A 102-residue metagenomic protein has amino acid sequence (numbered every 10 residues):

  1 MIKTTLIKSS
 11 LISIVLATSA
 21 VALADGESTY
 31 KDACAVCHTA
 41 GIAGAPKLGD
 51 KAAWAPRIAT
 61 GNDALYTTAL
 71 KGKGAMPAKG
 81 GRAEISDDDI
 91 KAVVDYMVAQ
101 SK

Functional and structural regions predicted by a protein language model:
M1-L11: Bacterial N-terminal signal peptides that target proteins for export
L11-I12, A22: Cleavable N-terminal signal peptides
A17-V21: N-terminal signal peptide c-region/cleavage motif recognized by signal peptidases
L23-A33, A43: Local sequence-structure signature of Cys/Sec-based thiol-disulfide redox active-site neighborhoods
A33-A40, V93: The canonical Cys-X-X-Cys-His
I42-L48: Iron-sulfur (Fe-S) cluster-binding segments and ferredoxin-like electron-carrier domains, especially [2Fe-2S]
K47, T68-A92, M97-S101: Axial heme c-ligation environment in periplasmic c-type cytochrome domains
G49-P56, T60-D63, T67, K71: Surface-exposed, polar/charged faces of alpha-helical domains in mature secreted/periplasmic/lumenal proteins
